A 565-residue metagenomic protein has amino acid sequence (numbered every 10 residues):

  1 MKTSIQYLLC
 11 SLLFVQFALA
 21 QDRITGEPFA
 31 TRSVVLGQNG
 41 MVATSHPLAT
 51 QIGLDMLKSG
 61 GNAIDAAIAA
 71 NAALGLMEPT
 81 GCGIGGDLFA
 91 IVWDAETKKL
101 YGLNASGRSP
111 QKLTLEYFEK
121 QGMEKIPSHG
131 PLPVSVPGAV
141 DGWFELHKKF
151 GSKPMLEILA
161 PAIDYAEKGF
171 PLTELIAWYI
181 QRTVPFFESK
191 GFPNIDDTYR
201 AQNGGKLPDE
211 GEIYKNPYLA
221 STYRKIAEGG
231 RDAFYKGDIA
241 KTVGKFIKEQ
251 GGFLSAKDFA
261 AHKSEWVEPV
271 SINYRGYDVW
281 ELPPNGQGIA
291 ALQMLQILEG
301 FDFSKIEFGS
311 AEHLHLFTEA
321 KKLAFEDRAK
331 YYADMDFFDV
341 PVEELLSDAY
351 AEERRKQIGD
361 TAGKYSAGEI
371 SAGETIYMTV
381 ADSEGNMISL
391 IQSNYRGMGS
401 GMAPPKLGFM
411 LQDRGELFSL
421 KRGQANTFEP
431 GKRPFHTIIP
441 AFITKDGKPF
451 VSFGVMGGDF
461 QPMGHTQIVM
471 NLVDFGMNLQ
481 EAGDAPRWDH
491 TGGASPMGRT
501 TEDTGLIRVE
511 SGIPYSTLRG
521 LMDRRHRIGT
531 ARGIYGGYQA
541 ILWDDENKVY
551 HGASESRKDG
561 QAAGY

Functional and structural regions predicted by a protein language model:
Y7-Q16: Bacterial N-terminal signal peptides
Q21-Q51, A63-G229, F234-K236, K241-G286 (+3 more regions): Noncatalytic scaffold domains of N-terminal-nucleophile
M56-L57, D141-K149, G229-K236, K241 (+1 more regions): Alpha-helical support elements that line or immediately flank enzyme active sites and cofactor-binding pockets
I64-N71, L156-E167, K241-G244, F308-K322 (+2 more regions): Short, well-structured alpha-helical segments that form the helix of a local strand-helix-strand
L76-T80, G86-G102, F253-S255, N386-V451 (+3 more regions): Active-site rim segments in enzyme catalytic domains, especially the processed small/beta chain of N-terminal
W266, A372-T375, H436-I438: Short, small/polar residue-rich loop motifs at catalytic or cofactor-binding pockets
G300-N394, K406-L407, R414, R532: Internal maturation/activation junctions in enzymes
E384, K432, H465-T466, D474-G533: Extended C-terminal subregions enriched in glycine
